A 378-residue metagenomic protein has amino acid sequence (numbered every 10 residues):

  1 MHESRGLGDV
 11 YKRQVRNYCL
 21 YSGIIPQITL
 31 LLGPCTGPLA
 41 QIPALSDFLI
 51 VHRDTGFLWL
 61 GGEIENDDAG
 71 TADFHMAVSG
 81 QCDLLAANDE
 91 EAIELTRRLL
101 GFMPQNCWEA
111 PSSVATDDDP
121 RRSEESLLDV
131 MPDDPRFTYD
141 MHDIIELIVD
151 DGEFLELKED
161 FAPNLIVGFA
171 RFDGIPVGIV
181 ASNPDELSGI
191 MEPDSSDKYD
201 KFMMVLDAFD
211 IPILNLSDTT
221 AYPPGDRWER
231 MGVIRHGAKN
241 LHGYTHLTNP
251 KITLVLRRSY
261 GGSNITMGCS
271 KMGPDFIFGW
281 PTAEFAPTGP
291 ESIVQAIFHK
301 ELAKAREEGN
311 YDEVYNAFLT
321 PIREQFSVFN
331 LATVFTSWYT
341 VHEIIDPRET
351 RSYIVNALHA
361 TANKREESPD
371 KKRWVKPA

Functional and structural regions predicted by a protein language model:
M1-Y11: Single conserved hydrophobic/aromatic residue that forms the stacking wall/gate of nucleotide- or nucleobase-binding
R5, C35-L39, F57-W59, N66 (+8 more regions): Flexible loop/turn segments at secondary-structure boundaries
D9, L100, R230-G243, S270-F276: Short, electropositive alpha-helical surface patch
C19-L60, T220, L241-Q295: Glycine-rich beta-to-alpha active-site loop
Q41-L45, W59-R171, V177, I293-A378: Amphipathic alpha-helical segments at domain termini/boundaries
D47-L49, D54-L58, G62-F74, D185-M204 (+1 more regions): Extended active-site and interfacial segments that coordinate phosphate-rich ligands in large catalytic machineries
R53, G62, A181-N183, N215-T219 (+8 more regions): Active-site proximal loops enriched in glycine and acidic residues that flank catalytic Cys/His/Asp and coordinate
F137-T245, A360, K364-A378: Non-catalytic terminal/interface segments that mediate subunit docking, oligomerization, and allosteric communication
